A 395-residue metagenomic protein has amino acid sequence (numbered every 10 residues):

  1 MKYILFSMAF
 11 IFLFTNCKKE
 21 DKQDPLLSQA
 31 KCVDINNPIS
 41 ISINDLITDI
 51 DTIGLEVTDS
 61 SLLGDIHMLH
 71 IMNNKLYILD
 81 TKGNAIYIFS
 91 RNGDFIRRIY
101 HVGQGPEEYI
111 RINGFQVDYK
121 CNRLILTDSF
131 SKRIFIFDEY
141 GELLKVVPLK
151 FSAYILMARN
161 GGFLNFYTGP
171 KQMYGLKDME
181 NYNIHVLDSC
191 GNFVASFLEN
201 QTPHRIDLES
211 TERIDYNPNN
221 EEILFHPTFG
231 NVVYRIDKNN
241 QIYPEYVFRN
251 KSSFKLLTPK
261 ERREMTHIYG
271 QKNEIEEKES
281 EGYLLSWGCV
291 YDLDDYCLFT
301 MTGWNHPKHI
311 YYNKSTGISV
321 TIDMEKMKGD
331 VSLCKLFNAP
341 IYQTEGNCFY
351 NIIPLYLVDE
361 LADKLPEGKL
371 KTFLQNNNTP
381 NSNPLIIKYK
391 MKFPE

Functional and structural regions predicted by a protein language model:
D21-E56: Blade/loop signatures of beta-propeller domains
I50-N84, G288: Beta-strand-rich domains and repeat architectures in extracellular enzymes and scaffolds, especially beta-propellers
E56-S61, D65, D94-C121, D128: Blade-loop segments of beta-propeller domains
D59, Y100-E107, P148-I155, N200-H204 (+2 more regions): Short coil/turn segments at the loop-to-beta-strand junctions that recur within blades of beta-propeller repeat folds
D65-M68, I110-F115, F151-R159, I206-I214 (+2 more regions): Repeated scaffold domains used in trafficking and secretory/extracellular systems, primarily beta-propellers
K75-D80, N122-D128, G161-G175, D215-Y234 (+2 more regions): Short beta-strand elements that form the blades of beta-propeller/WD-repeat-like and other beta-sheet-rich scaffold
S129-N181, S196-P203: Asp-box/WD-like beta-propeller blade repeats and closely related beta-sheet repeat scaffolds
P203, E245-E261, T316-G346: Conserved blade-ending motifs and adjacent loop-strand segments that build the rim/top face of beta-propeller domains
